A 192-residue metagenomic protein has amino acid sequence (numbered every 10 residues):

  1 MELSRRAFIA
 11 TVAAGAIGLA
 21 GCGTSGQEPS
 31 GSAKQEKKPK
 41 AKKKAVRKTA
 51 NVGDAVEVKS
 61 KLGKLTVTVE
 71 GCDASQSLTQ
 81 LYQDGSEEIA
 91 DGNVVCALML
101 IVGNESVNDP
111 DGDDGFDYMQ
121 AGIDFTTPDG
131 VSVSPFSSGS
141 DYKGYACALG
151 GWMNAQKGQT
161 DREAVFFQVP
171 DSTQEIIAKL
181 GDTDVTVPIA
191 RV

Functional and structural regions predicted by a protein language model:
E2-G18, G23-A97, I101-V192: Conserved functional micro-motifs across diverse proteins
